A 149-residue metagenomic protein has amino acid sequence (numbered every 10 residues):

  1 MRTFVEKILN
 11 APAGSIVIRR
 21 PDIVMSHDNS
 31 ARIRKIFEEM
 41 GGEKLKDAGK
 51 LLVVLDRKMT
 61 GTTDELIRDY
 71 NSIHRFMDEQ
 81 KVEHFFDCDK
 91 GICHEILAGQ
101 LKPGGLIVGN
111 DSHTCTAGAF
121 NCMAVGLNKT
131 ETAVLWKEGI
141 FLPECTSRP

Functional and structural regions predicted by a protein language model:
M1-P149: Fe-S-dependent hydro-lyases/dehydratases of central metabolism
